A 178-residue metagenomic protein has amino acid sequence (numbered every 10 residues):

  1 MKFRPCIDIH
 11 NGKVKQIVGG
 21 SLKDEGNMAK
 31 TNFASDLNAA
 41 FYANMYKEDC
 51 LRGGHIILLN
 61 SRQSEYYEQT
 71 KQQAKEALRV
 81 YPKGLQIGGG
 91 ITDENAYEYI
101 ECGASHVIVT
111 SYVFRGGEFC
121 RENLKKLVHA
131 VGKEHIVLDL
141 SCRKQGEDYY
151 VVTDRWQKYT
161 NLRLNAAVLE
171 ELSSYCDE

Functional and structural regions predicted by a protein language model:
M1, D49-R52, P82-K83, A104 (+2 more regions): Short coil/turn connectors at secondary-structure junctions
K2-H10, G54-I56, K83-G89, V107-V109 (+1 more regions): Hydrophobic faces of well-ordered beta-strands that scaffold small-molecule active sites in alpha/beta enzyme cores
H10, K15-E25, I100-E178: Conserved anion-binding
G20-N44: Short catalytic helix/loop segments, enriched in acidic residues and glycine and frequently bearing histidine
F41-I57, C102, S174-C176: Catalytic domains of carbohydrate-active enzymes, especially glycoside hydrolases
L51-Q72, S111-E118: Glycine-rich, proline-tolerant flexible connector loops at the mouths of alpha/beta enzymes
S64-Q86, N123-S141: Alpha-helix-loop-beta-strand connector modules within alpha/beta enzyme cores
Q73-V107, E170: Catalytic cores of alpha/beta
